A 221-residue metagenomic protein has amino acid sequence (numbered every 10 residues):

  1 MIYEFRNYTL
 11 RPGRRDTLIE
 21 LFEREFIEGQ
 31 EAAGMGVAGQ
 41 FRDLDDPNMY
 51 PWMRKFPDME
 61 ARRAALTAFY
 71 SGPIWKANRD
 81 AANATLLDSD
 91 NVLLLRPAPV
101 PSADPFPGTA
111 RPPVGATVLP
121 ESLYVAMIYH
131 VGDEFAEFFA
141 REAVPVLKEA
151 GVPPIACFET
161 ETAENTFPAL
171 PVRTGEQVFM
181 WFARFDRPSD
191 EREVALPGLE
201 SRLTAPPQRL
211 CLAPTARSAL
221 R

Functional and structural regions predicted by a protein language model:
M1-M49, A68-P73, R79-N83, L93 (+1 more regions): An N-terminus-focused feature that recognizes amino-terminal "leader" regions
Y3-T9, G39-Y70, N91-L93, L123-H130 (+2 more regions): Short, well-ordered beta-strand segments in beta-rich or mixed alpha/beta enzyme and ligand-binding folds
R14, L18, E25, P51-R54 (+4 more regions): Conserved aromatic-histidine-acidic binding/catalytic patches
R14-A38, D133-E159, A195-L199: Short amphipathic alpha-helical segments
D16-L18, R62-A64, S102-D104, E191 (+1 more regions): Short acidic, gly/pro-rich beta-turn/loop elements at beta-sheet edges and active-site/ligand-binding grooves
A38-N48, K76-P120, V152-E176, A195-R221: Glycine-rich beta-strand-turn "strand-cap" elements at beta-sheet edges
A61-A64, A77-A84, E137, E149: Polar/charged alpha-helical tracts
V118-L123, E137, R141: Alpha-helix initiation and capping sites
